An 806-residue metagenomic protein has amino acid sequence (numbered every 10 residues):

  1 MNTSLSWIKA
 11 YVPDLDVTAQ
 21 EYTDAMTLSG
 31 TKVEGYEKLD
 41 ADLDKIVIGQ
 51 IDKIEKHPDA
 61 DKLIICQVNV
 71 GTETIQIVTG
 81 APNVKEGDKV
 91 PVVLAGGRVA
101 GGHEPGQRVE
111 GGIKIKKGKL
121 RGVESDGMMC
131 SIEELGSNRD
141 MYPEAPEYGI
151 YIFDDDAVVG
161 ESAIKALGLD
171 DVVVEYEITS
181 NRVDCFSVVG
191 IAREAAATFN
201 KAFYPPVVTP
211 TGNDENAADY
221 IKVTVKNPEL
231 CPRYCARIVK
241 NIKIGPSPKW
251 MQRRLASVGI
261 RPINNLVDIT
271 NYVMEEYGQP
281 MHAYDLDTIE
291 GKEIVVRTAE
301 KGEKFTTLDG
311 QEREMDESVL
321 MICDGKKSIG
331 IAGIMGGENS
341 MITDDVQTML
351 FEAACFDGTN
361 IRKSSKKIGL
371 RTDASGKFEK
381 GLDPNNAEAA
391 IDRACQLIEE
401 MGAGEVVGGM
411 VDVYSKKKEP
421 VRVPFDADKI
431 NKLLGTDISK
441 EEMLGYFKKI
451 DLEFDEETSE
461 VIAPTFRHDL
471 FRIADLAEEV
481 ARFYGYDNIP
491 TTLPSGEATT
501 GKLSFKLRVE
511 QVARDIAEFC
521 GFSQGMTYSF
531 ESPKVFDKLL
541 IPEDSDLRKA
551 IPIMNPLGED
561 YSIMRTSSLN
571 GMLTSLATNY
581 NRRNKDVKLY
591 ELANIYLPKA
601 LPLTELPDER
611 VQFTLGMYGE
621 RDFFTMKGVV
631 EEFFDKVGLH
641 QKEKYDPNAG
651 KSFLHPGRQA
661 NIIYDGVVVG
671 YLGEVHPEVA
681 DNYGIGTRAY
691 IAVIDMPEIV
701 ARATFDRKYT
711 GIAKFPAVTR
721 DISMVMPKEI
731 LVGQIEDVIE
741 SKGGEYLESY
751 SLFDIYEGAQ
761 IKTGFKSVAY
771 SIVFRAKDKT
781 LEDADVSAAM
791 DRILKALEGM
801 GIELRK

Functional and structural regions predicted by a protein language model:
M1-E215, L350, G369, D373 (+3 more regions): Phosphate-backbone binding interfaces of nucleic-acid-interacting proteins
N2, K449-L452, K599-L603, D608-E609 (+2 more regions): A carboxyl-terminal module marker
L5, D24, I64, F203-E303: Glycine/proline-enriched, intrinsically flexible loops and inter-domain linkers
D40-D44, G212-N213, A498-L503, T527-D546 (+2 more regions): Beta-rich nucleic-acid/ligand-interaction surfaces
I48-V78, V159, N264, T270-N339: Conserved mixed alpha/beta core segments that line enzyme active sites in large multi-domain catalysts
R121-C130, E134-G136, D140, A145-Y148 (+6 more regions): Mobile "lid/hinge" segments at catalytic clefts and subdomain interfaces of large enzymes
G190, V423-K585, R720, V773-R775 (+2 more regions): Extended, well-folded interaction surfaces typified by the phenylalanyl-tRNA synthetase beta subunit core
F199-V225, G402-I430, D437: Terminal amphipathic helices with adjacent charged low-complexity linkers/tails
